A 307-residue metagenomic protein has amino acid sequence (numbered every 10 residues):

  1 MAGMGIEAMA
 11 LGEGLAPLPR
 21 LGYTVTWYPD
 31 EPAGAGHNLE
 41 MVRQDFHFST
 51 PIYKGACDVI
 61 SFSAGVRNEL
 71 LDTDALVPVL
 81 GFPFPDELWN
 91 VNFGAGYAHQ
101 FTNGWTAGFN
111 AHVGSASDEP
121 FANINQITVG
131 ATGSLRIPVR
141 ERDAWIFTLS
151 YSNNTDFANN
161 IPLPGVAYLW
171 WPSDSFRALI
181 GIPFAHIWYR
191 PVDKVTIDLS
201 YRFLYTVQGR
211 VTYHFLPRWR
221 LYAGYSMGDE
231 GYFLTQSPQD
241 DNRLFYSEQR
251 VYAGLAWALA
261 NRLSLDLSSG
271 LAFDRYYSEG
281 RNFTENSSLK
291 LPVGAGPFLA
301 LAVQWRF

Functional and structural regions predicted by a protein language model:
M4-T132, D241-Y252, F283: Transmembrane beta-barrel domains of bacterial outer-membrane proteins
G14, H47-G55, G96-G104, R136-V139 (+6 more regions): Structural signature of outer-membrane beta-barrel channels/translocons
P19-Y23, I60-A64, A107-A111, F147-L149 (+5 more regions): Membrane-embedded beta-strand positions of outer-membrane beta-barrel proteins
V25-E31, A64-D72, H99, V113-E119 (+7 more regions): Transmembrane beta-strands of outer-membrane beta-barrel pores
K54-S61, N103-F109, E141-F147, S175-A178 (+4 more regions): Repeated loop/turn-to-beta-strand initiation elements of outer-membrane beta-barrel proteins
A116, A122-V195: Eukaryote-skewed repeat-based solenoidal scaffolds used as protein-protein interaction platforms, primarily
G165-L169, A253-L265, S269, K290-F307: Outer-membrane beta-barrel "beta-signal"
W188, K194-R202, Q208-S288: Outer membrane beta-barrel transmembrane domains
